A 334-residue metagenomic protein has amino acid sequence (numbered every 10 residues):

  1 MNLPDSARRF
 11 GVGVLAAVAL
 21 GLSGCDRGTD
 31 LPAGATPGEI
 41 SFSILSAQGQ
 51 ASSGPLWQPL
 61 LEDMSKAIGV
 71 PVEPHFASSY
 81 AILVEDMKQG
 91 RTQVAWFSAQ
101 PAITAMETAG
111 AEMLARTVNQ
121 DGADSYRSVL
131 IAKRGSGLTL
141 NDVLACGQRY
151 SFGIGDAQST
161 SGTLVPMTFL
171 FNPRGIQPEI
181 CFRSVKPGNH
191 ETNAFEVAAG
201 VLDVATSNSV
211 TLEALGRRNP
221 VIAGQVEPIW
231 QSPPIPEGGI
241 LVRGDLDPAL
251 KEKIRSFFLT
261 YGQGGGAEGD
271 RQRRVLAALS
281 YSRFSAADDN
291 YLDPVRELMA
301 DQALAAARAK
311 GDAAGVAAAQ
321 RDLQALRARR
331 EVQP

Functional and structural regions predicted by a protein language model:
N2-V14: Bacterial N-terminal signal peptides that target proteins for export
V12-S23: Bacterial N-terminal signal peptides
C25-G28: Bacterial signal peptide processing site
P37-A67, A77, Q100, D124-A199 (+1 more regions): Bilobed "Venus flytrap"/periplasmic-binding protein-like clamshell domains and structurally analogous long
E39-S46, A115, N119-V129, P220-R255 (+1 more regions): Periplasmic-binding protein-like
Q48-G49, P55, P59, K253-P334: An extracytoplasmic/periplasmic, membrane-proximal ligand-sensing/linker region
A81-A95, T108, H190-A205: Short helices/loops that flank or line small-molecule/ion binding pockets
A99-G110, F171-N172, A198-A199, D203-G224: A ligand-binding cleft/hinge motif common to bilobed small-molecule-binding domains
